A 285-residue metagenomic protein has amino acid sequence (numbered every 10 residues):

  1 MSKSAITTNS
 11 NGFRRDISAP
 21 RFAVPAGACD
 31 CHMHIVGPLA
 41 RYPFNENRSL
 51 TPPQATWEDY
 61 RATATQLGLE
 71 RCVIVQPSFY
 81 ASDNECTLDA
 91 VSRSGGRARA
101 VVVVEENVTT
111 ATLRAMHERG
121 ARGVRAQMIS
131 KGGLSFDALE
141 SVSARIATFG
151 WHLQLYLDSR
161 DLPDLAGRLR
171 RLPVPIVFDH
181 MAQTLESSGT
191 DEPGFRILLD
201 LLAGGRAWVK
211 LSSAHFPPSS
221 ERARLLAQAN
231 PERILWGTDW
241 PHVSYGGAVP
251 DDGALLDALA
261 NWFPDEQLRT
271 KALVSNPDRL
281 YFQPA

Functional and structural regions predicted by a protein language model:
S2-G27, P53-R71, P231-E232, G247-A285: Mid-to-C-terminal alpha-helical segments outside catalytic/metal-binding sites
T7, F136-W240: Catalytic pocket-lining loop regions of alpha/beta-barrel enzymes, especially the amidohydrolase/enolase/GH5 lineages
T8-G12, D16, A81-R160, G167 (+1 more regions): Active-site gating/metal-coordination segments in enzymes
A28-M33, C72-V75, A98-V102, V124-A126 (+4 more regions): Hydrophobic faces of well-ordered beta-strands that scaffold small-molecule active sites in alpha/beta enzyme cores
H32, A64, T87, M116 (+8 more regions): Conserved, mostly hydrophobic/aromatic
V36-L39, F79-S82, N107-T110, R160-P163 (+3 more regions): Active-site environment of divalent metal-dependent phosphoester hydrolases
P43-Q54, R71-V75, H117-L134: Glycine-rich phosphate-binding "P-loop"
E46-S94: Alpha-helical scaffold segments that flank or form the walls of functional sites
